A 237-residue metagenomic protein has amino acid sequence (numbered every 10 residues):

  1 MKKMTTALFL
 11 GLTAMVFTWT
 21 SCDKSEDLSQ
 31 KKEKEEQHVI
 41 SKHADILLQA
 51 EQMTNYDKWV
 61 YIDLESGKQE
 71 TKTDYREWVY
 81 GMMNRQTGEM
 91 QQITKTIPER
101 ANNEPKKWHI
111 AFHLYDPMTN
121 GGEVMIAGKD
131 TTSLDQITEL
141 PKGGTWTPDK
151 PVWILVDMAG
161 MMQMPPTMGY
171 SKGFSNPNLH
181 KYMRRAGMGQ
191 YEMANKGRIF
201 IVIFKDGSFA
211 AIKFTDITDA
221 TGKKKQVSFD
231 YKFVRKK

Functional and structural regions predicted by a protein language model:
M1-F9: Bacterial N-terminal signal peptides that target proteins for export
F9-V16: Bacterial N-terminal signal peptides
F17-S21: C-terminal motif of bacterial Sec signal peptides marking the signal peptidase cleavage site
S25-K237: Surface-exposed, beta-sheet-biased, low-hydrophobicity segments with strongly acidic/polar composition
